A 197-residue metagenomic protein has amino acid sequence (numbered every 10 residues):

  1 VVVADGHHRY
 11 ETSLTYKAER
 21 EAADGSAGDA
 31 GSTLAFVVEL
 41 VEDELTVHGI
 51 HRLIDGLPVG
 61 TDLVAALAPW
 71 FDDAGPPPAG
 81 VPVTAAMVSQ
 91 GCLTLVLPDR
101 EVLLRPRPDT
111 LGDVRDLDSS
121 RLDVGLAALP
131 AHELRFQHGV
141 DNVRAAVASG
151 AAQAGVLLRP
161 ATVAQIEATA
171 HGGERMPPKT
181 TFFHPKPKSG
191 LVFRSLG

Functional and structural regions predicted by a protein language model:
V1-G197: Surface-exposed, charge/polar-rich loops and edge strands
